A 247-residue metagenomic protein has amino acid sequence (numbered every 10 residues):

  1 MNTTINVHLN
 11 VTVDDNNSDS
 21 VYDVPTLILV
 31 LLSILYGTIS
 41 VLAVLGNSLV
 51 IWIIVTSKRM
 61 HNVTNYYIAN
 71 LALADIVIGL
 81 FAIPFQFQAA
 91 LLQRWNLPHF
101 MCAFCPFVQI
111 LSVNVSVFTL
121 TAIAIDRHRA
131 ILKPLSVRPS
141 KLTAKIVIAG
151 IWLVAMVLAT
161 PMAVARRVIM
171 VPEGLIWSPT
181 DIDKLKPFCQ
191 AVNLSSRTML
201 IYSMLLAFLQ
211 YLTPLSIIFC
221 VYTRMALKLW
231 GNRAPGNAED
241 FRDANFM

Functional and structural regions predicted by a protein language model:
M1-L45: Extracellular N-terminal segment of 7TM GPCRs
M1-N6, A69-G79, M170-D181: Alpha-helical transmembrane segments of integral membrane proteins, especially early/N-terminal helices
T12-D23, A90-N114, A130-K133, P139 (+5 more regions): Loop architecture of class A 7-transmembrane GPCRs
P25-G37, M60-I125, R129-A144: Extracellular TM2-ECL1-early TM3 structural module of rhodopsin-like
G37-G46, F208-I218: Single-pass alpha-helical transmembrane segments
V44-V55, I76, I83, L111-P134 (+4 more regions): Cytoplasm-facing ends of alpha-helical transmembrane segments in multi-pass membrane proteins
I68-A72, W152, A207: Transmembrane helix-bundle signature of multi-pass membrane transporters/permeases
